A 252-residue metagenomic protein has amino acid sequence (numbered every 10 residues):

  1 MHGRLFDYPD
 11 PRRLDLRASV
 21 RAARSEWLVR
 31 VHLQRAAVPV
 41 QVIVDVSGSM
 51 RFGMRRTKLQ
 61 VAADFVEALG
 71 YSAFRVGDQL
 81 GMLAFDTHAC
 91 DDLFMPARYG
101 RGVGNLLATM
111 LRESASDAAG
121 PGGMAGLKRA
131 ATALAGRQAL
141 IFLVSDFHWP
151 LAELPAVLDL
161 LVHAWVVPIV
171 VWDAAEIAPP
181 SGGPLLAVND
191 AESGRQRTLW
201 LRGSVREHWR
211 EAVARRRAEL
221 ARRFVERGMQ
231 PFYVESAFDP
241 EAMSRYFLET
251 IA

Functional and structural regions predicted by a protein language model:
G3-R12, A18-V20, W27-D64, Y71-A252: Exposed, interaction-prone extracellular/peripheral surfaces
